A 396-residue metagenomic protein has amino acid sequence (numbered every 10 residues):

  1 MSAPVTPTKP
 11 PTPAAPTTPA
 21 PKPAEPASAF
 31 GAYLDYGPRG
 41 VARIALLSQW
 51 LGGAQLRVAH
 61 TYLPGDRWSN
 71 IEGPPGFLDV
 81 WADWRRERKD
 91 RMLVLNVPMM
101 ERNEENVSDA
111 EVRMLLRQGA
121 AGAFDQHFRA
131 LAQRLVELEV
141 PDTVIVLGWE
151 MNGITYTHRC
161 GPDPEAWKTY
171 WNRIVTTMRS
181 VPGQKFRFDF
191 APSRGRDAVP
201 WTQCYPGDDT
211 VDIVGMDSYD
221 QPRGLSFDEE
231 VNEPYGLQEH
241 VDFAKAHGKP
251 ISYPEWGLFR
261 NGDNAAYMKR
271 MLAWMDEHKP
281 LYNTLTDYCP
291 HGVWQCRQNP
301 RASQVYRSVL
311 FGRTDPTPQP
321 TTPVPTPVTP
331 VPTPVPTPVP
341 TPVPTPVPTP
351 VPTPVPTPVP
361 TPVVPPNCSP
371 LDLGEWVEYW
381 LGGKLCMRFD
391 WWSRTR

Functional and structural regions predicted by a protein language model:
M1-P19, T321-R396: Composition-driven, intrinsically disordered low-complexity tracts enriched in small residues
A20-A123, L258, T284: N-terminal substrate-binding region of glycoside hydrolase catalytic domains
K22-G40, K249-P327, V364-R396: Substrate-binding cleft of secreted/luminal carbohydrate-active enzymes
F30-A32, R57-T61, R91-V97, T143-L147 (+4 more regions): Hydrophobic faces of well-ordered beta-strands that scaffold small-molecule active sites in alpha/beta enzyme cores
R39-S48, G73-D83, F128-L131, R194-P206 (+2 more regions): Alpha-helical scaffolding within the catalytic cores of extracellular/periplasmic polymer-degrading hydrolases
N70-F186: Substrate-binding cleft of extracellular glycoside hydrolase catalytic domains
G76-M92, N96-P98, C204-N261, S303-V305 (+1 more regions): Glycoside hydrolase catalytic-domain groove-lining segments
G148, V175-P200, G248-G262, L285-Y288: Aromatic-lined carbohydrate-recognition surfaces of secreted/lumenal glycan-active proteins
